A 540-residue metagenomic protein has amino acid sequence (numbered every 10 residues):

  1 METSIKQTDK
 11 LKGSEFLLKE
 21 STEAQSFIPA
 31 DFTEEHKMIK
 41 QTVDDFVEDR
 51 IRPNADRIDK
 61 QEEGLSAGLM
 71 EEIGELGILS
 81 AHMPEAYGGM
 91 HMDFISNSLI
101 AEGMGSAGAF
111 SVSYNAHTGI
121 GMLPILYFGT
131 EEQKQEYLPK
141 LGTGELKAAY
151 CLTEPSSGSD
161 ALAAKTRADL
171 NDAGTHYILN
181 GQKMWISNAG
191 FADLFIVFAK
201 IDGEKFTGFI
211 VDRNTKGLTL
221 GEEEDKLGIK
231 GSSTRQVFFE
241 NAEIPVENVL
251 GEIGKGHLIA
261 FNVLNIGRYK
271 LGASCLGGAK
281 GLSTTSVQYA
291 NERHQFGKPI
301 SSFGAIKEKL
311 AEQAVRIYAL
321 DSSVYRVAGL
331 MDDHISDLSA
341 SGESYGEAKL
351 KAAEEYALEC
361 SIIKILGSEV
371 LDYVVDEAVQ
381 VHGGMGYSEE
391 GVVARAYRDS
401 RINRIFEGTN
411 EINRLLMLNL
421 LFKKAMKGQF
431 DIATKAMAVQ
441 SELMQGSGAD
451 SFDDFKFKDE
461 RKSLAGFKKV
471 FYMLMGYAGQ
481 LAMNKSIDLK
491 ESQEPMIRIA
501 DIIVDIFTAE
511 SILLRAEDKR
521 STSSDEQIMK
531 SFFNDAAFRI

Functional and structural regions predicted by a protein language model:
M1-N115, F128, E132-E136, K140-K147 (+3 more regions): Amphipathic, small/basic residue-rich leader segments at the start of a protein or domain
E2-K6, P29-F32, I39, S106 (+6 more regions): Glycine-rich beta->alpha junctions and the first turn(s) of the following alpha-helix
E2-T3, L11-G13, D49, P53 (+4 more regions): Alpha-helix capping/hinge segments and adjacent helical runs
A55-K60, Y318-L366, V379-Q380, T508-F538: C-terminal helix-coil-helix/basic helical segment that borders enzyme active sites and/or dimer interfaces and provides
P155-K165: Active-site-adjacent elements of ketosynthase-type condensing enzymes
S157-G158, M184-G190, I402-E407: Glycine-rich phosphate/pyrophosphate-binding beta-alpha loops
T166-L170: A structural signal for short hydrophobic beta-strand segments in well-ordered beta-sheet cores
T175-L220: A short core secondary-structure module
